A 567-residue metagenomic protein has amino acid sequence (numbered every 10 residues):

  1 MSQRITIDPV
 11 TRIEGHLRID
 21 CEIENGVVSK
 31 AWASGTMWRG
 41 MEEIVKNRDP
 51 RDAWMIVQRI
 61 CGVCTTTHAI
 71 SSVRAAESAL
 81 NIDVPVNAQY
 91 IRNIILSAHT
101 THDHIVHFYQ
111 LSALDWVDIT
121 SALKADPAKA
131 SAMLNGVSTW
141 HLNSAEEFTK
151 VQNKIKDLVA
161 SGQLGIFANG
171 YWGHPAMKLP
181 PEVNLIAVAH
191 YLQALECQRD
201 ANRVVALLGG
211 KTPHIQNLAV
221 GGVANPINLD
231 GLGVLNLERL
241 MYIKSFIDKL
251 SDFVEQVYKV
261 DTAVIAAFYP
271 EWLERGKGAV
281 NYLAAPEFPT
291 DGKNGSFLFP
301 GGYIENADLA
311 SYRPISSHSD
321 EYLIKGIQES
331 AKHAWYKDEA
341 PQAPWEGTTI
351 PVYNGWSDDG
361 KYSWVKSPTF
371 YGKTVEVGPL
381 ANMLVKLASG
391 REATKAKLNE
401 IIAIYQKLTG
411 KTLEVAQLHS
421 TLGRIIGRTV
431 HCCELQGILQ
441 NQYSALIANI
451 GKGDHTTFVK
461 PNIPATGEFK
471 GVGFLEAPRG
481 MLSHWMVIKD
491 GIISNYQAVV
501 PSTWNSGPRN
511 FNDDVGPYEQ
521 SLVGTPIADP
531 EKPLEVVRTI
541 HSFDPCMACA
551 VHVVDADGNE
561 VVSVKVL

Functional and structural regions predicted by a protein language model:
M1-L567: Metal/cofactor-centered catalytic core regions of large enzymes
